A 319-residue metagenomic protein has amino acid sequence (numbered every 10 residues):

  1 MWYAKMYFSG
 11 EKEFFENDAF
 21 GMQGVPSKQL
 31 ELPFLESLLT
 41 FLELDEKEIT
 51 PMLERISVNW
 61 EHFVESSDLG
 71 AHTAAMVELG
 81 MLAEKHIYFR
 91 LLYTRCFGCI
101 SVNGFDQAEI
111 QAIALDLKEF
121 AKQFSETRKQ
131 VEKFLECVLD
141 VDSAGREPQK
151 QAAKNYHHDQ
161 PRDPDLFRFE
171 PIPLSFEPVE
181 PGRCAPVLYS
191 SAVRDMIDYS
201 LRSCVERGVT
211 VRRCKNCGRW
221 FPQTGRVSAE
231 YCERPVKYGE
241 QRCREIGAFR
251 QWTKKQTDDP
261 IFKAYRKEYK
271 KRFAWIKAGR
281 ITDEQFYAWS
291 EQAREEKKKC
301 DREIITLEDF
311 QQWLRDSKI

Functional and structural regions predicted by a protein language model:
M1-P222, W252-T253, P260-I276, D283-D301 (+2 more regions): Short helix-coil boundary/hinge micro-motifs
R95, E230-E233, A248, D259: Generic preference for flexible, low-structure residues
W220, Y238, F249: Short loop/turn segments at secondary-structure transitions that flank enzyme active sites
T224-S228, G279-R280: Long alpha-helical, hydrophobic tracts
R226-I246: Cysteine-rich micro-motifs
E240-Q241, Q251-T253: Extracellular/mature segments of secreted proteins
